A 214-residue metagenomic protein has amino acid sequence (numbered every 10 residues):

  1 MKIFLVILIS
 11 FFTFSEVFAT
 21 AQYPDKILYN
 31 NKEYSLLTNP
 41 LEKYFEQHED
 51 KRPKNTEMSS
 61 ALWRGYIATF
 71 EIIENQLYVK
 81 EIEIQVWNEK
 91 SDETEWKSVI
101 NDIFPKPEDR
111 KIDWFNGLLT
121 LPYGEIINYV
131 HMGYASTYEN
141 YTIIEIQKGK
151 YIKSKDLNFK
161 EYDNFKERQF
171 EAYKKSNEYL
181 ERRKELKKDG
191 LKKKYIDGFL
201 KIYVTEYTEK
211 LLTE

Functional and structural regions predicted by a protein language model:
I3-F14: Sec-dependent N-terminal signal peptides
L5, F45-R52, L121-E125: Short, basic/low-complexity N-terminal boundary segments at the transition from targeting/disordered tails
S15, T20-P24, P105-K106, V130-M132: Intrinsically disordered, low-complexity boundary segments flanking structured domains
F18-V79: Start-of-domain marker
F45-E49, N88-V99, D163-E167: A short, polar/proline- and glycine-enriched secondary-structure boundary/capping micro-motif
K80-K150, D156: An exposed acidic His-Trp-rich patch
L121-E214: Acidic, small-residue rich beta-repeat scaffolds with periodic aromatic anchors
